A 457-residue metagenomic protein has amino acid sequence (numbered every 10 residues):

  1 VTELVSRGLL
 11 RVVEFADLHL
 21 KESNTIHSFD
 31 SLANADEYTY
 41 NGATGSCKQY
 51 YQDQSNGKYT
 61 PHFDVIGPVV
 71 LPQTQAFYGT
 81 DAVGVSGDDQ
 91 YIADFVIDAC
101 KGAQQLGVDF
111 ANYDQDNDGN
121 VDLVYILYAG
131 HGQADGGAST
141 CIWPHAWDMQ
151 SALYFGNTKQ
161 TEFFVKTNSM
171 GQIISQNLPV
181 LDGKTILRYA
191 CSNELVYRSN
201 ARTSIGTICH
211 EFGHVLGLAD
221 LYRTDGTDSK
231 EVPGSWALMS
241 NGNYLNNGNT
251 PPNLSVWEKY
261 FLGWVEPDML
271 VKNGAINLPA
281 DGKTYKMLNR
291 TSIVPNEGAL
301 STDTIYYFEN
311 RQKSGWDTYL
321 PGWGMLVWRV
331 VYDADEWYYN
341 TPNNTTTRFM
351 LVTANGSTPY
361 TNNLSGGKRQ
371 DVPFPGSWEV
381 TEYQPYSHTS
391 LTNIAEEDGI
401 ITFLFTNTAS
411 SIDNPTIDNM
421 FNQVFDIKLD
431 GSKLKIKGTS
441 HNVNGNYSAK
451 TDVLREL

Functional and structural regions predicted by a protein language model:
V1-L32, A82: Fold-level signature of zinc-dependent metallopeptidase catalytic domains
V1-L4, F405-F421: Low-complexity, Pro/Thr/Ser/Gly/Ala-rich linker/spacer regions in secreted, extracellular modular proteins
R11-A16, L127-H131, L218-A219, N241-Y244 (+2 more regions): Active-site-proximal beta-strand/loop segments in catalytic clefts of secreted hydrolases
K21-P61, V65, V69, G136-R198 (+1 more regions): Non-catalytic C-terminal accessory/binding modules of secreted extracellular proteins
F110-L123, E297-L300: Acidic, glycine-anchored loop motifs typical of Ca2+
I126, G206-L221, F308: Active-site recognition of the HExxH zinc-binding catalytic motif
E231-D268: Post-HExxH zinc-binding segment in Zn-dependent metallohydrolases
T416-L457: C-terminal outer-membrane/trafficking sorting elements
